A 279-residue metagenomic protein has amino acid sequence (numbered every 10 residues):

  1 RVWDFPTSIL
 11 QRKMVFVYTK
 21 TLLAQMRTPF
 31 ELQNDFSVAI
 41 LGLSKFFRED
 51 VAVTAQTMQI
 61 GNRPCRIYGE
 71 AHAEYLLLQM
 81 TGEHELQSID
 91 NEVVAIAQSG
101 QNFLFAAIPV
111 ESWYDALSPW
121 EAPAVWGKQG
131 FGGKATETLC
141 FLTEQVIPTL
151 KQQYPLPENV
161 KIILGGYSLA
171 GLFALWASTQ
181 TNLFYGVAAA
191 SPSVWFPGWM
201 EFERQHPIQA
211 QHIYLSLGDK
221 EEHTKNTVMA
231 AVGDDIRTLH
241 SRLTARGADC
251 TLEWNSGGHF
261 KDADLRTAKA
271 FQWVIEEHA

Functional and structural regions predicted by a protein language model:
W3, L32-L76, F103, A279: A domain-start/cap signature at the N-terminus of enzymes
E74-P155: Serine-hydrolase catalytic machinery in alpha/beta-hydrolase-like enzymes
L78-G82, S191, L217: The conserved beta1-alpha1 loop
L156-G166: Alpha/beta-hydrolase fold nucleophile elbow
G165-A170, A174: Gly/Ala-rich beta-loop-alpha elbow adjacent to hydrolase catalytic centers
W176-Q180: Active-site signature of alpha/beta-hydrolase-fold catalytic machinery across serine- and Asp/Cys-nucleophile hydrolases
L183-V194: A conserved short beta-strand
V194-R266, V274: The feature captures the conserved acid-bearing segment of alpha/beta-hydrolase catalytic domains
